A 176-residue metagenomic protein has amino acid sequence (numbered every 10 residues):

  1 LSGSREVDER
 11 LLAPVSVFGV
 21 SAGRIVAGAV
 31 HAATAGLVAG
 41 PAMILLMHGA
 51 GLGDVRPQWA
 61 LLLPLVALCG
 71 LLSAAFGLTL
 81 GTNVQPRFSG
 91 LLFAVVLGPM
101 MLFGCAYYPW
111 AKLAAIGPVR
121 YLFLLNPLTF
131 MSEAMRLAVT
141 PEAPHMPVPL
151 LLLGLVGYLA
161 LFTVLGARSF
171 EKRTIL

Functional and structural regions predicted by a protein language model:
L1-V15, I25: Transmembrane helix boundary and interhelical loop/hinge segments in multi-pass membrane proteins
V7-R10, A42-L46, L80, F103 (+3 more regions): Hydrophobic alpha-helical interface/terminus motif in multipass membrane transporters
V17-F93, H145-A167: Alpha-helical transmembrane segments and their short interhelical loops
L71-G77, G104-P109, M131-E133: Juxtamembrane membrane-interface segments at transmembrane alpha-helix termini
G81-L125: Transmembrane helix segments
Y108-A143, P147-L150: Short hydrophobic, aromatic-rich alpha-helical segments embedded in or entering the lipid bilayer of multi-pass
S169-L176: Short cytosolic juxtamembrane segments of multi-pass membrane proteins
